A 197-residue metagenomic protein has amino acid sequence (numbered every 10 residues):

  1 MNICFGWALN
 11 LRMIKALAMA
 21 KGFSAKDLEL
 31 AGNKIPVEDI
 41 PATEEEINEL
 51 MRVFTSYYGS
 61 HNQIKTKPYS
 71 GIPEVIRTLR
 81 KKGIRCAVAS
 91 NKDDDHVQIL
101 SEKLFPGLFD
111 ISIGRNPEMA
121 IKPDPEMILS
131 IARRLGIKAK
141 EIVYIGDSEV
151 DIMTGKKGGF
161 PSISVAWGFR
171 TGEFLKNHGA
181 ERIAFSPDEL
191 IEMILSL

Functional and structural regions predicted by a protein language model:
M1-C4, N10, A20, S24 (+7 more regions): A general structural signal for well-ordered alpha-helical segments in protein cores
G6-A18, I35-E74, K82: Metal-dependent phosphoesterase signature
A18-G22, K26, P41-E45, Q63-S70 (+7 more regions): Residues at secondary-structure transition points
K34-A42, K65, P73, R77-A87 (+3 more regions): Substrate-recognition/cap helix-loop segment adjacent to the acidic, metal-dependent catalytic center of Asp-based
G71, H96-I99, T154, F174 (+1 more regions): Phosphate- and divalent-cation-binding pockets in alpha/beta enzyme and binding domains that engage nucleotide-derived
L104-S112, F174-I191: Structural recognition of alpha->loop->beta junctions
V143-I183: Acidic, Mg2+-coordinating phosphoryl-transfer loop and its flanking beta/alpha structural elements, shared across
